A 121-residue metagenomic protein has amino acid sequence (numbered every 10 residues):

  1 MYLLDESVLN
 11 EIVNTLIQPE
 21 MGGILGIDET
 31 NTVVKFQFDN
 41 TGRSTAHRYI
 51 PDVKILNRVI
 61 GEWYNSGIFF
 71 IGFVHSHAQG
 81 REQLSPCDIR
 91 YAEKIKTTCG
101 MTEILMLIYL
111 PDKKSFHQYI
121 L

Functional and structural regions predicted by a protein language model:
M1-F70, A78-L121: Conserved beta-strand-loop surface patch within small alpha/beta domains used for substrate/adaptor or ligand engagement
